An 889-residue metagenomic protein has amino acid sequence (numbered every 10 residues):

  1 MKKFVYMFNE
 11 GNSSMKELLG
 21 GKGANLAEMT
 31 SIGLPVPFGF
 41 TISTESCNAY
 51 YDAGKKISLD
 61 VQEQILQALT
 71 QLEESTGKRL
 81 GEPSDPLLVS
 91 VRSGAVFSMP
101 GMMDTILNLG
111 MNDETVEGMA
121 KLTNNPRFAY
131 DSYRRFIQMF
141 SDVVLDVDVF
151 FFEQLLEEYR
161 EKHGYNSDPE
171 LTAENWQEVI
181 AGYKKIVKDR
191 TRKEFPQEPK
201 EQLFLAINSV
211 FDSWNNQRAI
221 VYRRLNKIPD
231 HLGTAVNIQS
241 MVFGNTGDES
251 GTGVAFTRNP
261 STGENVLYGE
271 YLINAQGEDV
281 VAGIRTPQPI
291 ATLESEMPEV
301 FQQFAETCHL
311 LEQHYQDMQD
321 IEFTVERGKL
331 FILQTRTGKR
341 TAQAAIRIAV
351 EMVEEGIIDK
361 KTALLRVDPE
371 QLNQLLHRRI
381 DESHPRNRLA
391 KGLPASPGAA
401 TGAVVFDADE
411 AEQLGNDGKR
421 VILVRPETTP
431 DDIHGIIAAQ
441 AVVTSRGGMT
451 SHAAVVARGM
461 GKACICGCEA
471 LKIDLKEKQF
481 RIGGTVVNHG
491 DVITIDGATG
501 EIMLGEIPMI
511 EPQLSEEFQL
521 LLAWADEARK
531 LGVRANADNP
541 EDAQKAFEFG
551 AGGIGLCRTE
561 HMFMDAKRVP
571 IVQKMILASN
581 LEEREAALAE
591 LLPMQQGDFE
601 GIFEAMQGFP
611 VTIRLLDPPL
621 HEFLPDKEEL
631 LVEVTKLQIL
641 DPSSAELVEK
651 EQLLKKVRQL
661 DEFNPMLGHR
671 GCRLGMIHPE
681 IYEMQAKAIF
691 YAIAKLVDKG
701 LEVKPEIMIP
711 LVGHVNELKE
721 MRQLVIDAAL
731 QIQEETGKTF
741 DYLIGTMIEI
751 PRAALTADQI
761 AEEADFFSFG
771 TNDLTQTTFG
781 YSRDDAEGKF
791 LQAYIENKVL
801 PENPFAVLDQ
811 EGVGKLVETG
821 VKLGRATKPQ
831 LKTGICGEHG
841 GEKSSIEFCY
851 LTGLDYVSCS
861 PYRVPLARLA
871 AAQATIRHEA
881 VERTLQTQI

Functional and structural regions predicted by a protein language model:
M1-H384, E412-G415, K419-I422, T429-H434 (+10 more regions): Nucleotide/phosphate-binding sheet-loop regions of phosphoryl- and nucleotidyl-transfer enzymes
N12-M15, S396-A438, G812-P829: C-terminal accessory/binding modules appended to enzymatic or scaffolding proteins
F40, S445-G447, C466-E469, C557 (+2 more regions): Short beta->alpha connector loops at strand-helix junctions that form conserved, small/polar/Pro-enriched
L66, R223-I228, K360, L364-V421 (+5 more regions): Long, charged amphipathic helices and adjacent flexible linkers at domain junctions
R92, L514, W524-I889: Conserved alpha/beta-domain cores
Q440-R446, C464, G834: A short, small-residue-rich loop immediately preceding and capping a beta-strand
M460-K462: Residues forming the flavin
G483-N488, T499: Hydrophobic, small-residue-rich alpha-helical packing segments that form membrane-like cores
